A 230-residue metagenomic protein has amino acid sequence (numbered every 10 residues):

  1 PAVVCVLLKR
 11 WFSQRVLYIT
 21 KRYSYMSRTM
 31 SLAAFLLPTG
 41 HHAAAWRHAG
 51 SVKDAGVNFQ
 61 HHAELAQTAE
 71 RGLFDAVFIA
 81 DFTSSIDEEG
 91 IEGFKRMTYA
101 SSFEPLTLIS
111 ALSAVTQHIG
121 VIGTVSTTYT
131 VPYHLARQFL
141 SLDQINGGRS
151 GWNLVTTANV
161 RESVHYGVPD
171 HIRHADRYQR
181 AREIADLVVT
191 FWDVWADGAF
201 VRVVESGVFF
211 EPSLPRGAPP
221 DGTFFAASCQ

Functional and structural regions predicted by a protein language model:
Q14, Y18, Y23-Y25: Low-complexity, intrinsically disordered or signal/transmembrane-proximal segments
Y23-T116: N-terminal beta1-alpha1-beta2 module of alpha/beta enzyme domains
R28, V131-Q230: Internal, glycine-rich beta/alpha segment that forms the wall or movable "lid" of small-molecule/cofactor binding
L37, F82, S126-T128, V155-T157: Active-site beta-loop-alpha junctions enriched in small/polar residues
F74-D81, V121-I122, W152-V155: Short beta-strand segments at enzyme active-site cores
Y99-F103, T128-Y133: Acidic-and-aromatic substrate-binding clefts and catalytic sites of carbohydrate-active enzymes
